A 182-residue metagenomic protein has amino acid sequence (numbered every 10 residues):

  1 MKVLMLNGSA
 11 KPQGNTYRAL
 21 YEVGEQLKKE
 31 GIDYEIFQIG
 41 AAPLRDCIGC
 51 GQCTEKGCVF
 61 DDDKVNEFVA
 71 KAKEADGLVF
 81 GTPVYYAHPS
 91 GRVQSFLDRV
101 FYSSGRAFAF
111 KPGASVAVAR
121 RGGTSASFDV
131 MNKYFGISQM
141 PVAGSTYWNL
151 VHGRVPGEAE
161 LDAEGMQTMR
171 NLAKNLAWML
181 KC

Functional and structural regions predicted by a protein language model:
M1-S103, V155-C182: N-terminal beta1-alpha1-beta2 submodule of the flavodoxin-like/Rossmannoid cofactor-binding fold
G91-R92, S104-N149, E164-Q167: Short, glycine-/small-residue-rich phosphate/pyrophosphate-handling segment
